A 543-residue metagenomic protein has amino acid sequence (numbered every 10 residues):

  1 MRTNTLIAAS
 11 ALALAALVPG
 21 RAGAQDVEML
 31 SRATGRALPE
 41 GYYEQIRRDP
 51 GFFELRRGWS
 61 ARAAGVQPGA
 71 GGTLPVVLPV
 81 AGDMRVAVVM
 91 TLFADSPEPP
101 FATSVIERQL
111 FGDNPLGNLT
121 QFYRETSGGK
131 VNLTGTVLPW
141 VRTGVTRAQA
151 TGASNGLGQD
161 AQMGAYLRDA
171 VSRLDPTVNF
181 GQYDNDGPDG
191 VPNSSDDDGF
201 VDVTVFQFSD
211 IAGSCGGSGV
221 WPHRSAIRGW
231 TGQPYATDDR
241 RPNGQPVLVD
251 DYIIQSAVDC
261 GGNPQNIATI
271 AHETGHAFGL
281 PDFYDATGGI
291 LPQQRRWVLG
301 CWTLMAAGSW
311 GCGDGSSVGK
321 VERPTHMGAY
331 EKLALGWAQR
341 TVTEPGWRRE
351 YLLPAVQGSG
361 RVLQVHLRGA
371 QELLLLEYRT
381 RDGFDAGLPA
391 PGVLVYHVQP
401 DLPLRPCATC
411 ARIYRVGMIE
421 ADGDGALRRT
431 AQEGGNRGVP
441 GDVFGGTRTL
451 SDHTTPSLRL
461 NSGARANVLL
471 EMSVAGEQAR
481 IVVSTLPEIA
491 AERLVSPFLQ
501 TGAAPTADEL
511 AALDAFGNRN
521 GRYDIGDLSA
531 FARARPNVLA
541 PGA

Functional and structural regions predicted by a protein language model:
M1-T5: Positively charged n-region of N-terminal signal peptides that target proteins for export
A9-A16: Bacterial N-terminal signal peptides
Q25-L38, L92, P99-F101, V105 (+5 more regions): Non-catalytic C-terminal accessory/binding modules of secreted extracellular proteins
Q25-V298, W302-D314, M327-E331, T341: Active-site-proximal segment of zinc-dependent metalloprotease catalytic domains
V88, F206, F278, M305 (+6 more regions): Residue-level detector of buried hydrophobic side-chain packing in well-ordered secondary-structure elements
M90-L92, F208, P281-D282, S309 (+3 more regions): Sec/Tat-exported extracytoplasmic proteins
L486-A543: Cellulosome-associated attachment modules in secreted, modular CAZymes
